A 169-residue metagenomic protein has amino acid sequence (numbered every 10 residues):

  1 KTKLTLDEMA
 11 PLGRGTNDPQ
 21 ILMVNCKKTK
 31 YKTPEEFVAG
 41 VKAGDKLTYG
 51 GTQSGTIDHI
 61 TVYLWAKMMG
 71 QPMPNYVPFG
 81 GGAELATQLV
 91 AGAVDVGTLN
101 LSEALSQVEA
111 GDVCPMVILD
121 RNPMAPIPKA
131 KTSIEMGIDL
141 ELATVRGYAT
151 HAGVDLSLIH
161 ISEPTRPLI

Functional and structural regions predicted by a protein language model:
K1, G81-G82, L99-A104, L119-R121 (+1 more regions): Beta->alpha turn/N-cap motifs
K1-L4, S106-I118: Extracytoplasmic "Venus flytrap"/periplasmic binding protein-like
T2-E84, S133, I138, A143-S162 (+1 more regions): Hinge/capping helix and adjacent helix->loop/strand transition within the periplasmic-binding protein
A10, F37, D112-M124: Conserved helix-loop-beta element of the AMP-binding
A39-V41, L64, M68, A83-G97 (+1 more regions): Short helices/loops that flank or line small-molecule/ion binding pockets
T48-G50, G97, M116: Short, well-ordered beta-strand segments
A125-K129: Short, charged, surface-exposed secondary-structure boundary motifs
